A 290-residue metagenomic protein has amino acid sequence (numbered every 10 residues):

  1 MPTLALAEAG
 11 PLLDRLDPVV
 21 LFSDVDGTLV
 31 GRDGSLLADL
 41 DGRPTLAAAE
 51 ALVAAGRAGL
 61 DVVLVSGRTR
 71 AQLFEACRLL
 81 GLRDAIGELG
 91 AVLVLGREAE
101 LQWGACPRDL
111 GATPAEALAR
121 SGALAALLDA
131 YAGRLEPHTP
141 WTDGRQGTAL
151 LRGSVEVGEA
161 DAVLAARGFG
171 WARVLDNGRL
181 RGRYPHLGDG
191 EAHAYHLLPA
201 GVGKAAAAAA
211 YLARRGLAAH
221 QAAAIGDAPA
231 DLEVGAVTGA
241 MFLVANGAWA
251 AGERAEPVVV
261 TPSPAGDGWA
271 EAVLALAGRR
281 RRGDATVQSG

Functional and structural regions predicted by a protein language model:
M1-V25, L29-G31, G290: Non-catalytic pre-domain segments flanking phosphatase-related domains
P2-A5, L16, T45, L198 (+1 more regions): Mg2+-dependent phosphoryl-transfer enzymes with acidic/Ser/Thr/Gly-rich catalytic loops
P18, G59, L82, L89 (+2 more regions): Short, well-ordered alpha-helix to beta-strand connector turns
S35-G42, V259: Short glycine-enriched, charge-decorated loop/helix-capping segments at active-site entrances that position
P44-P140, G247: Active-site phosphate-binding/coordination module
R57-V63, L82-R83, T148, A219-A222 (+1 more regions): Short active-site oxyanion
Q102-R120, E191-A200, R281-S289: A polyampholytic, Gly/Pro-enriched intrinsically disordered region
L128-I225, P229-V237: Conserved acidic, metal-coordinating active-site core of Asp-based, Mg2+-dependent phosphoryl-transfer enzymes
